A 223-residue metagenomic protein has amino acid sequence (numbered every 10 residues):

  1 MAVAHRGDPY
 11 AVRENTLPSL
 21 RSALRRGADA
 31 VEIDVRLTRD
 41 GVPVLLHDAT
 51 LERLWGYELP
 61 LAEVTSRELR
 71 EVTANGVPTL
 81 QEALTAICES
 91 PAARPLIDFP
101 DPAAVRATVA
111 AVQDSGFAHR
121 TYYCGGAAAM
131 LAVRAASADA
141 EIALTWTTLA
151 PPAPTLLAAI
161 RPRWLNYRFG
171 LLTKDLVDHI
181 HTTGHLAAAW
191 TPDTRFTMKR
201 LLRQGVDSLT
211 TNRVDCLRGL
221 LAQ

Functional and structural regions predicted by a protein language model:
M1-Q223: Phosphate-group recognition and catalysis centered on beta-loop-alpha active-site segments
